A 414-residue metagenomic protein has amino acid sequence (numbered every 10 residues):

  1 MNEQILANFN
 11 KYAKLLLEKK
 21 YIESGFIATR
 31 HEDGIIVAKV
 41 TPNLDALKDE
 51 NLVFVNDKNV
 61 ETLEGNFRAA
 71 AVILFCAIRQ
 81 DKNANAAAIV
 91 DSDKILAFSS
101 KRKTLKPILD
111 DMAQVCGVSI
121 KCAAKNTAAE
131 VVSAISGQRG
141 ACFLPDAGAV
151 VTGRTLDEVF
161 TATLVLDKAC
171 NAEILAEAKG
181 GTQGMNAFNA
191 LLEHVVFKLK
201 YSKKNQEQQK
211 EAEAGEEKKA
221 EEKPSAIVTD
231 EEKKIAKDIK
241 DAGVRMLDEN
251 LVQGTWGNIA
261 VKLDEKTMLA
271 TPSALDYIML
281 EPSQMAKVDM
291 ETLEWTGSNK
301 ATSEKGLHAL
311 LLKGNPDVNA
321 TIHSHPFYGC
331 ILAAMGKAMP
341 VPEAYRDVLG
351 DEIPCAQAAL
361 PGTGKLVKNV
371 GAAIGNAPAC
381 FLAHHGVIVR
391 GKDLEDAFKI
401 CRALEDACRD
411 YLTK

Functional and structural regions predicted by a protein language model:
M1-K414: Glycine-rich flexible loops
